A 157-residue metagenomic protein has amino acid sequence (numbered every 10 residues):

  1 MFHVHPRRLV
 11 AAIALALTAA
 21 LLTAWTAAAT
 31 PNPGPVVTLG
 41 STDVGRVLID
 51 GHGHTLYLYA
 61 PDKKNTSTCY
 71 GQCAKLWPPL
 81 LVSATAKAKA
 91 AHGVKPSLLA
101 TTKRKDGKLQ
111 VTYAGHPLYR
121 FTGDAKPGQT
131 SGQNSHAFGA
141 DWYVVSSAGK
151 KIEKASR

Functional and structural regions predicted by a protein language model:
F2-L15, L21-R157: Compact beta-sheet-dominated domain cores in extracellular/mature segments
